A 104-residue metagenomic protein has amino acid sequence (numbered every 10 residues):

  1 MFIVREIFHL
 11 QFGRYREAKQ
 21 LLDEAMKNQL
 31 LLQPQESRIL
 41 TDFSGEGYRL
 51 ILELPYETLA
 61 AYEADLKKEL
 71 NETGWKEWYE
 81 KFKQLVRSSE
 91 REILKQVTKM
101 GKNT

Functional and structural regions predicted by a protein language model:
I3-F8: Active-site-flanking beta-strand signature of metal-NTP-handling nucleotidyl enzymes and homologous cyclase-like
H9, E53-P55: Short hydrophobic/aromatic beta-strand micro-patches that form the beta-sheet surface supporting nucleotide- or nucleic
H9-Q20: Short, surface-exposed ligand-recognition loops at beta-strand->loop->(often short) alpha-helix junctions that present
L10, L85, T98-K99: A compositional/biophysical signature of low hydrophobicity enriched in polar/charged and small residues
R14-R16, A60-Y62, K99: Residue-level signal for secondary-structure boundary sites
Q20, E24-R38, F43, P55-I93: An amphipathic, aromatic/His-enriched active-site/gating alpha helix that lines ligand/cofactor pockets
G45-Y48: Short acidic/glycine-enriched loop/turn segments that link adjacent beta-strands
E92-T104: Short, low-order "capping/linker" segments at domain edges
